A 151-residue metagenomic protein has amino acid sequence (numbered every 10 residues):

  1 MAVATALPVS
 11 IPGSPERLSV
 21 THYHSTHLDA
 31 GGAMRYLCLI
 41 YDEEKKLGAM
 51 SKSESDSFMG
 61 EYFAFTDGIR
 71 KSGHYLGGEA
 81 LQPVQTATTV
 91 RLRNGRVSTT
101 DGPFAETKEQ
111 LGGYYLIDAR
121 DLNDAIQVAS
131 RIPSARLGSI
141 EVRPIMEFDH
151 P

Functional and structural regions predicted by a protein language model:
M1-A33: N-terminal amphipathic/basic-hydrophobic helices that include classical n-h-c signal peptides and signal-anchor
Y23-P151: Conserved, structured core segments of small domains
